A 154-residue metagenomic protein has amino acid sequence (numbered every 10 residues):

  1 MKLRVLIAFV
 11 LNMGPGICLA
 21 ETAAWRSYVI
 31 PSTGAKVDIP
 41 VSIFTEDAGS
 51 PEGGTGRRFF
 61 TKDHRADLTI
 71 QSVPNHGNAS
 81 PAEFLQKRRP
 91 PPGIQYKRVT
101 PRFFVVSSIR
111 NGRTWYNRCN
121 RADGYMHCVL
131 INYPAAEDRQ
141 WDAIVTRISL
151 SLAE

Functional and structural regions predicted by a protein language model:
M1-R4: Positively charged n-region of N-terminal signal peptides that target proteins for export
A8-G16: Bacterial N-terminal signal peptides
E21-G53, L152: N-terminal "mature-domain start" segment
P40, A82-L85, D142-S149: Extracytoplasmic/secreted envelope proteins and their assembly/folding machinery, especially bacterial periplasmic
E46-W141: Conserved polar/disulfide-associated segments of primarily extracytoplasmic proteins
